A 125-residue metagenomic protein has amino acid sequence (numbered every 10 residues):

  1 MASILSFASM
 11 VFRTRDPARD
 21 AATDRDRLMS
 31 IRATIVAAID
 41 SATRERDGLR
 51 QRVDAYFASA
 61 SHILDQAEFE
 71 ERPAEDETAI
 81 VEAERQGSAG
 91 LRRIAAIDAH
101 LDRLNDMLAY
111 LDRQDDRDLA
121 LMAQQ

Functional and structural regions predicted by a protein language model:
M1-I4, Q124: Intrinsically disordered, low-complexity and often Lys/Arg-enriched segments
S3-I39: Short, charge-rich amphipathic alpha-helices with coiled-coil/heptad character
D20-T23, R27, E45, A96-A99: Non-membrane alpha-helical secondary structure
S30-S61: Short, contiguous, helix-prone interaction/anchoring segments in small proteins
R50-A96, L108-A123: Extended, amphipathic alpha-helical coiled-coil scaffold segments used for oligomerization/tethering in eukaryotic
